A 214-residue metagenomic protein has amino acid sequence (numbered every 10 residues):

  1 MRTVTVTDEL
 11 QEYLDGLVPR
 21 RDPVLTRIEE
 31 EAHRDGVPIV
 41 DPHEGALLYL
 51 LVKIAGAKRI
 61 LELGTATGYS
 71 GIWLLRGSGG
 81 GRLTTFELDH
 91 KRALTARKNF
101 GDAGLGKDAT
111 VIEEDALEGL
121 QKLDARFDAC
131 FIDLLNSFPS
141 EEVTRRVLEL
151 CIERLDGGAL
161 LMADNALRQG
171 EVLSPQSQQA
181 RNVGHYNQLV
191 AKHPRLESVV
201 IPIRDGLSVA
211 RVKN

Functional and structural regions predicted by a protein language model:
M1-A129, L134-M162, A166-N214: A short alpha-helical cap/connector motif
